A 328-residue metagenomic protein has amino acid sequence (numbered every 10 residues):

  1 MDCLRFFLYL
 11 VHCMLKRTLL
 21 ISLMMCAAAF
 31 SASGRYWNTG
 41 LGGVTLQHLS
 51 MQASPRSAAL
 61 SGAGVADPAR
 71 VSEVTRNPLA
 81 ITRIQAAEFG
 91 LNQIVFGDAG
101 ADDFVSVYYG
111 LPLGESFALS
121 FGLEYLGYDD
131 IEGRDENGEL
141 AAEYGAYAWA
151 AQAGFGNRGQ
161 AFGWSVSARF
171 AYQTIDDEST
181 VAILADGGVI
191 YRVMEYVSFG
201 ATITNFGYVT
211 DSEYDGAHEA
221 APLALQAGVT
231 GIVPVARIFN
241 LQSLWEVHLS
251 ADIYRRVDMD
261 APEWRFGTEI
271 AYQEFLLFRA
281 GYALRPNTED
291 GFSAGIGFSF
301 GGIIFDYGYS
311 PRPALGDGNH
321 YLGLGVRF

Functional and structural regions predicted by a protein language model:
M1-V44: Cleavable N-terminal export/targeting peptides
S33-F328: Subset of outer-membrane beta-barrel
